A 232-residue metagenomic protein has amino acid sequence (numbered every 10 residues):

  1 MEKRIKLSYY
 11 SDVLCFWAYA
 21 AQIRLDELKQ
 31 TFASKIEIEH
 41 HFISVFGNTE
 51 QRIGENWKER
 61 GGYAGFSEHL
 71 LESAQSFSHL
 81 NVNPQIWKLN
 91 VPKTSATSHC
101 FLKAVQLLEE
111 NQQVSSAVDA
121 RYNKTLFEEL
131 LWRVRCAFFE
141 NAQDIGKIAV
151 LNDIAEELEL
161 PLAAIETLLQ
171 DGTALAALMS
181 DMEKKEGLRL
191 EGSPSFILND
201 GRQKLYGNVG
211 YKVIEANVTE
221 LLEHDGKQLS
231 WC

Functional and structural regions predicted by a protein language model:
M1-K3, K93, F101, M182: Polar low-complexity intrinsically disordered regions
K3-Y10, L14, Y19-H40, V118-C232: C-terminal cap of thioredoxin/glutaredoxin-like
Q22-A137: Structural alpha/beta surface segment adjacent to cysteine/selenocysteine redox centers across thiol/disulfide enzymes
